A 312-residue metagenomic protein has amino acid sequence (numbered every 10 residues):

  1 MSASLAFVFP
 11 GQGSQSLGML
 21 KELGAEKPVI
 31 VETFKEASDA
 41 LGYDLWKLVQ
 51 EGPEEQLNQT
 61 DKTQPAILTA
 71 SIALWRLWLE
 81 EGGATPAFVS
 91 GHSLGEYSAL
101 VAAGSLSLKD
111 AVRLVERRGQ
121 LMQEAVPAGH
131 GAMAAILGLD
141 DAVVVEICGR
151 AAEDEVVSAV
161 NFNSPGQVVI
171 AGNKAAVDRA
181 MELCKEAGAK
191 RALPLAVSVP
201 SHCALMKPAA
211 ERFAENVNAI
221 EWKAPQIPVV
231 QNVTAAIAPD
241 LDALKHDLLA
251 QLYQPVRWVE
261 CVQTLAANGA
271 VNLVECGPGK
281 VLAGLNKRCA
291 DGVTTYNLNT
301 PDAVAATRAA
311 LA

Functional and structural regions predicted by a protein language model:
M1-V144, L195, N272-D302: FabD-like malonyl-/acyl-CoA
Q12-S14, L41-Y43, A103-P255, L311: Alpha/beta catalytic cores of group-transfer enzymes, especially the acyltransferase/condensing modules of polyketide
L79, K185, A266-G269: Non-catalytic positions within long, well-ordered alpha-helices that form the structural scaffold/packing of enzyme
Y253-A270: A short, acidic, amphipathic alpha-helical segment used as a generic capping/interface helix at domain edges
V304-A310: Short, charged, surface-exposed secondary-structure boundary motifs
